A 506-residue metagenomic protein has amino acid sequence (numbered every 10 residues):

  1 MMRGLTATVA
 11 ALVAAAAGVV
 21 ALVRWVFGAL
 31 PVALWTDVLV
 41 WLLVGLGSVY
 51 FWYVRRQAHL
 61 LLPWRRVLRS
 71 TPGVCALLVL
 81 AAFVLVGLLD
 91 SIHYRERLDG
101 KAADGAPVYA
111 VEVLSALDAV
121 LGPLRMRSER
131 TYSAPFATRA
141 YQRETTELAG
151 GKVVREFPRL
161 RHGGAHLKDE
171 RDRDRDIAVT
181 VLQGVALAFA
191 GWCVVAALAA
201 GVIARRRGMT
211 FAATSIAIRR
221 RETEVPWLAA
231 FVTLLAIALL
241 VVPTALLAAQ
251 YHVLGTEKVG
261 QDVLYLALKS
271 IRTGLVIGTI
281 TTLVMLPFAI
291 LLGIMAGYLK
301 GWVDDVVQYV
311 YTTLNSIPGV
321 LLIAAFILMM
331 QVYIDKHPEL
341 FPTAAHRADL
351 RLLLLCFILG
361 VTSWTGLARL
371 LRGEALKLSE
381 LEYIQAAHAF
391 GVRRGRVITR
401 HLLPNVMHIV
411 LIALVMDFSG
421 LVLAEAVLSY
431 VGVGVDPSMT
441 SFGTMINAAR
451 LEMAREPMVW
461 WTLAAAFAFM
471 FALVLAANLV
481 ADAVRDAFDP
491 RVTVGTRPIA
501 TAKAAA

Functional and structural regions predicted by a protein language model:
M1-V259, H337, G495-A506: Membrane-topology segments of multi-pass transport proteins
L62, T71-P72, A199-A204, A230-V241 (+2 more regions): Alpha-helical transmembrane segments of integral membrane proteins, especially multi-pass inner/plasma-membrane
